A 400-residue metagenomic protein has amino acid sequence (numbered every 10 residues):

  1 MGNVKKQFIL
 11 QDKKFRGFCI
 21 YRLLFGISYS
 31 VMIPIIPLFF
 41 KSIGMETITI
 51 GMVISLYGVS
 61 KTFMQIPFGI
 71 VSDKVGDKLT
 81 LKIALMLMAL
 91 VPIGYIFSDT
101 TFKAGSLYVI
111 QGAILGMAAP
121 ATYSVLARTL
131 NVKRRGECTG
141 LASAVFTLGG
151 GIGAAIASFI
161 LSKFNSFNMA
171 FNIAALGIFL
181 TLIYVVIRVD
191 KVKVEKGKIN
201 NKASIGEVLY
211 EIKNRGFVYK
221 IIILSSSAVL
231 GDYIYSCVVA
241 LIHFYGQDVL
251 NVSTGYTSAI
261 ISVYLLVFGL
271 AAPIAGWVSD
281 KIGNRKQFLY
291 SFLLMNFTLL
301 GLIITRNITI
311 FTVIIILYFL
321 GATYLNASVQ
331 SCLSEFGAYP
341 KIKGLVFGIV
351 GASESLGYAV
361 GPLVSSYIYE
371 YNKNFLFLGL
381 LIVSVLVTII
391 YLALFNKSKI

Functional and structural regions predicted by a protein language model:
M1-D12, V192-L224: Juxtamembrane intracellular "pre-TM" segments in multi-pass secondary transporters
I35-I48, A240-G255: Short amphipathic helix-loop junctions that connect adjacent transmembrane helices in Major Facilitator Superfamily/SLC
G58-I66, G150-G151, L265-P273, S355-A359: Residue-level signature of mid-helix packing/kink "hotspots" within the transmembrane helices of 12-pass Major
I66-G76, A272-G283: Helix-to-loop junctions at the C-terminal end of transmembrane segments in multipass secondary transporters
L79-I93, K286-G301: Structural signature of the two symmetry-related core transmembrane helices
V109-F146: Cytoplasmic helix-loop-helix junction between adjacent transmembrane helices in 12-TM secondary transporters
M117-L130, Y324-A338: Intracellular juxtamembrane helix-capping segments at the cytosolic ends of symmetry-related transmembrane helices
M169-V186, F377-L392: Symmetry-related core transmembrane helices of the 12-TM Major Facilitator Superfamily/SLC fold
